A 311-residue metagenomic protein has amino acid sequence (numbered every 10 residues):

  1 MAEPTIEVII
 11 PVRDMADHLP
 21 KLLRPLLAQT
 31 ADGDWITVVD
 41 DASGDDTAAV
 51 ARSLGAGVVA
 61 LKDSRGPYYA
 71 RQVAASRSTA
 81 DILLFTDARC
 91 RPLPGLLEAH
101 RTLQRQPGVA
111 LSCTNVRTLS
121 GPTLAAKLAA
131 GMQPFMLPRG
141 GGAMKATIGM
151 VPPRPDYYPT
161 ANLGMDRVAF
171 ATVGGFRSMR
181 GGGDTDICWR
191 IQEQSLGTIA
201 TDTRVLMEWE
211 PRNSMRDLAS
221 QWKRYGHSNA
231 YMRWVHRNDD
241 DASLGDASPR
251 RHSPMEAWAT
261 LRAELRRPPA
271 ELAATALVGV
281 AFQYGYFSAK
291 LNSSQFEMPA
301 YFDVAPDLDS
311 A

Functional and structural regions predicted by a protein language model:
D14-A28: Short, well-formed alpha-helical segments that are part of the catalytic scaffolds of diverse glycosyltransferases
P25, D40-A49, C90: A conserved acidic beta->alpha catalytic loop
L61-S78: Glycine-rich, basic loop-to-helix element that forms the pyrophosphate-binding segment of sugar-nucleotide handling
L83: Short aromatic/hydrophobic "clamp" motif used to bind/position activated sugar donors
G95-K127: Conserved donor NDP-sugar-binding/catalytic core segment of glycosyltransferases
N115, M132-P155: Short, flexible, basic/aromatic active-site loop/helix in glycosyltransferases
G181-W189: Acidic donor-binding loop at a coil-to-helix junction in glycosyltransferase catalytic cores that engages
R224-H227, D239-A311: Non-catalytic, C-terminal membrane-associated alpha-helical segments of glycosyltransferases
